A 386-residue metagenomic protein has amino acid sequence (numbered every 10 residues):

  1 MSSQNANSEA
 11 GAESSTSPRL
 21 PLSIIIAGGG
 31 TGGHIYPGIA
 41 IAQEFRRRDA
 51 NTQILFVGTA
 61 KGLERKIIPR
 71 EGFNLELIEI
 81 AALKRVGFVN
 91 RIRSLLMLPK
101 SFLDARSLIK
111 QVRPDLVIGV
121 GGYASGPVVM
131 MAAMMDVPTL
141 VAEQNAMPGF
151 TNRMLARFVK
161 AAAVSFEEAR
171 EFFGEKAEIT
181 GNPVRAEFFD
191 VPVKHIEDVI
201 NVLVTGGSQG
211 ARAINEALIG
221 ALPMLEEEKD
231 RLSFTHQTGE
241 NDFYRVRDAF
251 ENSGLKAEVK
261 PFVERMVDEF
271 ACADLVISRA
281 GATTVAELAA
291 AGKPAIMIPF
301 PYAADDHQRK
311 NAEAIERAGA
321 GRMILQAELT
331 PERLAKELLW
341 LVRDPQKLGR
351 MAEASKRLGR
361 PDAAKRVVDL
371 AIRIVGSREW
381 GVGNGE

Functional and structural regions predicted by a protein language model:
S3, R360-E386: C-terminal alpha-helical cap of glycosyltransferases
S8, A12, R19-L22, E187-V204 (+2 more regions): Nucleotide-sugar donor-binding and catalytic loop/hinge architecture of NDP-sugar-dependent glycosyltransferases
P21-G29, R48-M97, F102, E240-D242 (+1 more regions): Conserved nucleotide-sugar phosphate-binding/catalytic loop shared by glycosyltransferases and other
T52-Q53, L63, N74, A133-V191: Active-site-proximal region of nucleotide-activated glycan assembly enzymes, centered on histidine/acidic-rich loops
G62, I67-E71, V193-V276, Q308-E313 (+2 more regions): Donor-nucleotide binding loops and adjacent catalytic segments primarily of GT-B fold Leloir glycosyltransferases
D104-V117, S125-L140, R153-R157: Glycosyltransferases and closely related glycan-assembly transferases that use nucleotide-activated donors
P114-L116, A271-V285, K293-P294: Acidic donor-binding loop of glycosyltransferase active sites
K347-P361: A short, well-ordered alpha-helix in the C-terminal region of glycosyltransferases
